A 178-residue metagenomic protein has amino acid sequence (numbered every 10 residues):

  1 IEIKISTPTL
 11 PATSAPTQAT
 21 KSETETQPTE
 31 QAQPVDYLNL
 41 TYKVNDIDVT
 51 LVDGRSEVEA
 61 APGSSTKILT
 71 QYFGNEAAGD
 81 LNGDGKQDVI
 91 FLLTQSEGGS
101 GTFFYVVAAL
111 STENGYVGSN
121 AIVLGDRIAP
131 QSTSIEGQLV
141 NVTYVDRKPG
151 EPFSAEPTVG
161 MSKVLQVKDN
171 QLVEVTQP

Functional and structural regions predicted by a protein language model:
I1-K4, P16, E25-T50, P130-P178: Acidic, small-residue rich beta-repeat scaffolds with periodic aromatic anchors
V52-T66: Surface-exposed loop and turn segments in beta-propeller and other repeat-based domains that flank or scaffold
P62-N75, L124-P130: Repeat-based blade/solenoid architectures
N75-G83, T133-I135: Structural signature of eukaryotic scaffold interfaces centered on beta-propeller domains
G83-L93, V140-T143: Acidic/hydrophobic-patterned starts of short beta strands in beta-sheet-rich repeat architectures
G99-V107, G150-E156: Structural motif
A108-G115: Short edge-strand/loop segments of extracellular domains
V117-G125, E174-P178: Beta-propeller fold detector
